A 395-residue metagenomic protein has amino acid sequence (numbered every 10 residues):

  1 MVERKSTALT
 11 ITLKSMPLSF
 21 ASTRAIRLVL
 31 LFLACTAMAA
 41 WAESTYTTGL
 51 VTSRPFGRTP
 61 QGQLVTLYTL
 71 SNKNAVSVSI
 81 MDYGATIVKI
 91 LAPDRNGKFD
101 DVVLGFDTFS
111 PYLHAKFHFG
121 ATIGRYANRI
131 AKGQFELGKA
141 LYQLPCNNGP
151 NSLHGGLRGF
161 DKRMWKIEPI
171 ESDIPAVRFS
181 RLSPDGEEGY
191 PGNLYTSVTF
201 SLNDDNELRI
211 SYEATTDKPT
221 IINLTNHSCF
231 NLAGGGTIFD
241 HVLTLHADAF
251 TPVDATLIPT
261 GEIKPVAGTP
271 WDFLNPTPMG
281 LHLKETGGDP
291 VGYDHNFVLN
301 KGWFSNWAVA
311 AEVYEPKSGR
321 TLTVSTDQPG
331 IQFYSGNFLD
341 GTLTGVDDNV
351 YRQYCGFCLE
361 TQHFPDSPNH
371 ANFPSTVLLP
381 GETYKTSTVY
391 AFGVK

Functional and structural regions predicted by a protein language model:
V2-E3, A8: Short amphipathic, helix-prone segments within low-complexity/disordered or flexible regions
E3, T23-I26, S53, N128: Short, intrinsically disordered low-complexity segments
L9-V29: Bacterial N-terminal signal peptides that target proteins for export
S22-T23, A37, D254: Polar helix-capping/helix-linker motif
L28-A37: Bacterial N-terminal signal peptides
W41-V76, D82-K395: An exposed, glycine/acidic-rich loop-and-rim segment of catalytic or binding clefts
